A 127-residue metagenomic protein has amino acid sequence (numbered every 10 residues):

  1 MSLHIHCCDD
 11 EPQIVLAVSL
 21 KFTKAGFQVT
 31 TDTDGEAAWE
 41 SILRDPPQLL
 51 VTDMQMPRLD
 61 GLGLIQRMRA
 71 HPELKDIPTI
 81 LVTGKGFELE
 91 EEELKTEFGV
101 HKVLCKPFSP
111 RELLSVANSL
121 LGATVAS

Functional and structural regions predicted by a protein language model:
L16-K24: Charged docking surfaces used in two-component/phosphorelay signaling
T31-L49: Acidic, metal-coordinating helix/loop segments flanking the phosphotransfer/catalytic sites of two-component signaling
P46-Q48, E73-P78: His-Asp phosphorelay/catalytic-motif detector in bacterial-type signaling
T52-D53: Active-site T/S-Asp motif of two-component receiver
M56: Receiver (REC) domain active-site loop signature in two-component systems and cognate sites in sensor histidine kinases
F108-A117: C-terminal output helix
